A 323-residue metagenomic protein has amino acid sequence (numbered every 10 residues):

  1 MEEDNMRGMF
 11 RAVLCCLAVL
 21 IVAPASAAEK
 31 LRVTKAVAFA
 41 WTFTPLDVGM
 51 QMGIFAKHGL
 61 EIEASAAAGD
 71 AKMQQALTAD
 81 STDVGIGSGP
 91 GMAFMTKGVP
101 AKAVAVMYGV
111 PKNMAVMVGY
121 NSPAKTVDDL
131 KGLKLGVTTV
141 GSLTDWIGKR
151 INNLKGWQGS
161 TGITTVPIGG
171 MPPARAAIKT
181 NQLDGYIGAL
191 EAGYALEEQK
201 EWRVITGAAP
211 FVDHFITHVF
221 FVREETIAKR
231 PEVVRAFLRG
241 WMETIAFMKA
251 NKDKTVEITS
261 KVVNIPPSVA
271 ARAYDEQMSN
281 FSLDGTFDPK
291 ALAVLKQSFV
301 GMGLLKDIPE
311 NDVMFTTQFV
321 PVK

Functional and structural regions predicted by a protein language model:
M1-M6: Short, Lys/Arg-enriched N-terminal segments with co-localized hydrophobic residues within the first ~10-30 amino acids
A12-I21: Bacterial N-terminal signal peptides
I21-A28: Sec/Tat signal peptide C-region and signal peptidase I cleavage site
E29-S160, T165-G170, A177, D184-E191 (+2 more regions): Short, glycine-/small- and polar/acidic-enriched structural segments that line small-molecule recognition paths
M52-G53, Q75, A79, K102 (+13 more regions): Solvent-exposed, polar/charged alpha-helical surfaces in well-ordered, non-transmembrane soluble domains, broadly
G89-M92, P172-K261: Pocket-lining segment of extracytoplasmic ligand-binding domains
A228-K306: Secondary-structure end/capping motifs
F299-K323: Conserved C-terminal helix/tail region of periplasmic/extracytoplasmic solute-binding proteins
